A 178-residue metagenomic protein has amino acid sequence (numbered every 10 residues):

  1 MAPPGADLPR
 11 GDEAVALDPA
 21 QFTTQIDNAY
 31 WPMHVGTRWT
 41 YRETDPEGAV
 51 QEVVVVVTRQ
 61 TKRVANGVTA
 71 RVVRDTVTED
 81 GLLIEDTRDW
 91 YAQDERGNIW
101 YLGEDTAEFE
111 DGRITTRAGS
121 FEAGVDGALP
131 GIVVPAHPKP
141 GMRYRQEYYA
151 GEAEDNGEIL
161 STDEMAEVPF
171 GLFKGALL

Functional and structural regions predicted by a protein language model:
A2-L178: Conserved functional acidic sites
